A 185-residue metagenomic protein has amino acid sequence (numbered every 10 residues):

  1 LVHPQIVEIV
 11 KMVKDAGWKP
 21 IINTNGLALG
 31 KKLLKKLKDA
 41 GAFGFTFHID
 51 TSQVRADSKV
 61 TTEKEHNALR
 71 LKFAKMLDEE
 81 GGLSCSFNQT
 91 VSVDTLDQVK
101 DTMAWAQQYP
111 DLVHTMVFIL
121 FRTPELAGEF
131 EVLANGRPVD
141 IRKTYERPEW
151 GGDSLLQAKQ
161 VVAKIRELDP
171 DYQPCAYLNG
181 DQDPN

Functional and structural regions predicted by a protein language model:
H3-L120: Radical SAM/AdoMet-radical enzyme domain recognition
P124-N185: A C-terminal junction/extension of Radical SAM enzymes
